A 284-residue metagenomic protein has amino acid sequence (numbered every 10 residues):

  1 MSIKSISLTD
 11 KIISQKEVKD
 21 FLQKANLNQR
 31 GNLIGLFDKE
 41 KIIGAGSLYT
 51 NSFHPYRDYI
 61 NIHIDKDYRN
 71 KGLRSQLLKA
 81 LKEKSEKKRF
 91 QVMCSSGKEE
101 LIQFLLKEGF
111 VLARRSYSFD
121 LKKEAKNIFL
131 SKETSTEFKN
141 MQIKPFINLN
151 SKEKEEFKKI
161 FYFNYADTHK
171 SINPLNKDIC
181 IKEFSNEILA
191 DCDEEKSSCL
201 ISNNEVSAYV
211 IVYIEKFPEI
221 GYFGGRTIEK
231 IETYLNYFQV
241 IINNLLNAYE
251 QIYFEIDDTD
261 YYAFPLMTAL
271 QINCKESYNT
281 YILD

Functional and structural regions predicted by a protein language model:
M1-I3: Extreme N-terminal starter segment of soluble prokaryotic enzymes
S5-I13, L22-L81, S85, R89-G97 (+1 more regions): Conserved donor-binding loop and adjoining core beta-sheet/short helix segment in diverse acyl/aminoacyl transferases
S5-L22, T134-P218: Flexible, substrate/cofactor-facing loop regions flanked by secondary structure within enzyme catalytic domains
K19, Q23-K24, K39, F90 (+5 more regions): N-terminal secretory/membrane-targeting helices
L27-N28, I188-D193, L245: Soluble sensory domains of the PAS superfamily and closely related sensory modules
R30-I34, Y56-D58, R115-F119, K196-S198 (+1 more regions): Short beta-strand micro-motifs in enzyme catalytic cores
N70-Q142, Y237-F238, N243, E250-D284: Acyl-donor-binding surface of acyltransferase catalytic domains
